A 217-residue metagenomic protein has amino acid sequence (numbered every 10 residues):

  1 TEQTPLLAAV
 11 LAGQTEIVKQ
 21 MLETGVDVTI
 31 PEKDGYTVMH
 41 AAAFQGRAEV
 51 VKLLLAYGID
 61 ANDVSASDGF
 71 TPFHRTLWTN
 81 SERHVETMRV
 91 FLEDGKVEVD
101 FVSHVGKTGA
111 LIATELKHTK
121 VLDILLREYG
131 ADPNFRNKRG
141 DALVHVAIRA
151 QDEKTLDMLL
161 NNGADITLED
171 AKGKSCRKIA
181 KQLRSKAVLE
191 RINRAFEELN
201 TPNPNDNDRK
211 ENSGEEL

Functional and structural regions predicted by a protein language model:
E2, G35, D68-G69, G106 (+2 more regions): Start-of-repeat signature of ankyrin repeats
A8-Q14, A41-R47, R75-H84, I112-H118 (+2 more regions): Ankyrin repeat A-helix N-terminal signature
E16-I17, E49-V50, R83, T87 (+3 more regions): Conserved ankyrin/ankyrin-like repeat signature
K19-D27, K52-D60, R89-E98, D123-A131 (+2 more regions): Ankyrin repeat domain, specifically the short helix-to-loop turn at the C-terminus of the second helix of each repeat
V28-P31, A61-S65, V99-V102, P133-R136 (+1 more regions): Ankyrin repeat boundary signal
F70, W78-T87, V97-P133, N137-R139: Eukaryotic tandem repeat interaction scaffolds
R127-K174, K178: Ankyrin-repeat and related helical/solenoid repeat scaffolds used for protein-protein interactions
N162, A171-L217: Ankyrin-repeat-protein effector appendages
